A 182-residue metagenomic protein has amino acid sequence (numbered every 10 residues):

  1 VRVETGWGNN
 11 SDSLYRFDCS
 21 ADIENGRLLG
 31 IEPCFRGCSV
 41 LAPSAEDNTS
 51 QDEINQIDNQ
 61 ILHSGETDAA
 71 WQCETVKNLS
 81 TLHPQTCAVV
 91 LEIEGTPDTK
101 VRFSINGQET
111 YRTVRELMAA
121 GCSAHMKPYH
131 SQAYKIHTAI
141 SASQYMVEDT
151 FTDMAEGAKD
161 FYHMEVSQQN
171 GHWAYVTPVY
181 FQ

Functional and structural regions predicted by a protein language model:
V1-Q182: C-terminal functional module detector
